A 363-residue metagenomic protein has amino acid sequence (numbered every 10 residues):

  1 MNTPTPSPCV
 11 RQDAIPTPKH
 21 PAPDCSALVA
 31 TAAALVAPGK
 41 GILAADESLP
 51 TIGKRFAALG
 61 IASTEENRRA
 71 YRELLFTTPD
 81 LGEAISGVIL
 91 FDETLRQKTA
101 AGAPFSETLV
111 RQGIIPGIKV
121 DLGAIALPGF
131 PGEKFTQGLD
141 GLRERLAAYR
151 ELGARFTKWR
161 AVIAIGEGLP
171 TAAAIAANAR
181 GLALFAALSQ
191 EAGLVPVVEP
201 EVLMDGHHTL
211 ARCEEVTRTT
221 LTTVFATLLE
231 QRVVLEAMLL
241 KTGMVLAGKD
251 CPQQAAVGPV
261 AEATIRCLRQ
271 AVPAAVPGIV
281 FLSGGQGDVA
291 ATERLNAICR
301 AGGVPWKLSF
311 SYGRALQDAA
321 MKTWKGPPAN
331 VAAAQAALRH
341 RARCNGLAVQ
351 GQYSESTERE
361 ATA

Functional and structural regions predicted by a protein language model:
N2-L152, I165, Q253, V257 (+4 more regions): Alpha/beta catalytic barrel-like cores
A33, I61, R180-P200, D205 (+3 more regions): Glycine/serine-rich loop-strand microenvironments at binding/catalytic pocket rims
T64, W159, V198, L240 (+1 more regions): Conserved, mostly hydrophobic/aromatic
V88, T157, P196-V197, M238 (+2 more regions): Hydrophobic residues within beta-strands of alpha/beta enzymes
D92, A161, T242: Residues that line or immediately flank small-molecule/substrate-binding pockets and catalytic motifs
L122, I163, V202, M244-L246: Short, histidine-centered active-site or binding-site loop motifs used for metal coordination, general acid-base
L142-T227: Helix-rich catalytic cores of soluble enzyme domains
M204-A275: Catalytic core of soluble alpha/beta enzymes
